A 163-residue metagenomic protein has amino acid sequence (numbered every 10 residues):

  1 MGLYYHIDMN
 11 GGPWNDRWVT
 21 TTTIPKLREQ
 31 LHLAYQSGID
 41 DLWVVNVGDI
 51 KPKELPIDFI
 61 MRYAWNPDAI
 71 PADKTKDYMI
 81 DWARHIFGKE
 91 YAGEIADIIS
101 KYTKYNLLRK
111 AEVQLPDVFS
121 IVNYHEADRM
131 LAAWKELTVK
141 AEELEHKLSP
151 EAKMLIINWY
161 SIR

Functional and structural regions predicted by a protein language model:
M1-P67, K74, M79: Catalytic-core regions of glycoside hydrolase
K76-R163: C-terminal non-catalytic alpha-helical accessory regions
